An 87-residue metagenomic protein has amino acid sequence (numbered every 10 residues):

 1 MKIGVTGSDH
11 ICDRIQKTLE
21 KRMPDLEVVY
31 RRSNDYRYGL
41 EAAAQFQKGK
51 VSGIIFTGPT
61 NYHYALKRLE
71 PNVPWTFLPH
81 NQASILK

Functional and structural regions predicted by a protein language model:
M1-K87: Alpha-helical/coil-rich non-catalytic "connector" segments in signaling and regulatory proteins
